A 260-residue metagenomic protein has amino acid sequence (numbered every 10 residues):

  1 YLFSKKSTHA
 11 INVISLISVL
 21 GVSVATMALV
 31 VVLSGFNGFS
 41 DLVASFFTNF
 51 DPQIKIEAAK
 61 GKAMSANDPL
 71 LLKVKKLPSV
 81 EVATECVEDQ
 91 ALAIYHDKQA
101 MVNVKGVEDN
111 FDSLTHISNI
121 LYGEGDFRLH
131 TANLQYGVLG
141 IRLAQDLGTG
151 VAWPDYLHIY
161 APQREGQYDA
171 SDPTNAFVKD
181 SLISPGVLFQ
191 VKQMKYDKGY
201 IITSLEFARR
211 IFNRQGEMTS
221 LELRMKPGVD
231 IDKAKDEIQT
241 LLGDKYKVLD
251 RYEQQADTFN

Functional and structural regions predicted by a protein language model:
Y1-T26, S40: N-terminal Sec/SRP start-transfer signal
I14, L20-G21, V30, T48-N49 (+1 more regions): Transmembrane alpha-helices
T26-L33, M194-K195: Acidic/glycine-enriched edge-of-secondary-structure segments
V31-N103, D109-N133: Hydrophobic, regular-secondary-structure patches
F50-P52, S79, K98-V102, Q135 (+5 more regions): Envelope-exposed proteins and targeting segments
Q90-S184, F207-F212: Short acidic/glycine-enriched loop/turn elements at secondary-structure junctions
P162-Q167, D172-N260: Mechanotransmission and gating elements of multispan inner-membrane complexes involved in transport and envelope
